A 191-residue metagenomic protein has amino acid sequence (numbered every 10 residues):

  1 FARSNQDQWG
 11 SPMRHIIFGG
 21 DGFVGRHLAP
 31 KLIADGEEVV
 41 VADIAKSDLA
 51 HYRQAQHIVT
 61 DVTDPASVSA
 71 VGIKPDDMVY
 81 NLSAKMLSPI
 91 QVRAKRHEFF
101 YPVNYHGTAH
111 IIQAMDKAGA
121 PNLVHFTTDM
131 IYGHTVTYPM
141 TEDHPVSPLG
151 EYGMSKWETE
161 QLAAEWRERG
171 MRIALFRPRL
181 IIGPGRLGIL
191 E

Functional and structural regions predicted by a protein language model:
H15-D35: N-terminal Rossmann NAD(P)H-binding glycine-rich loop of SDR-like oxidoreductase domains
F18, A42, L82-S83, L123-D129 (+2 more regions): SDR active-site strand-loop-helix element
E37-K46: Conserved glycine-rich Rossmann-like NAD(P)H-binding loop of the short-chain dehydrogenase/reductase
R53-P65: Rossmann-fold cofactor-recognition segment
V62-Y105, A114: NAD(P)H-binding glycine-rich loop region in Rossmannoid oxidoreductase-like domains and their noncatalytic homologs
H106-E151, A174: Conserved Rossmann-fold NAD(P)-dependent oxidoreductase catalytic core, especially the SDR/UDP-sugar
S155: Active-site helix of classical SDR
W166-E191: NAD(P)-dependent short-chain dehydrogenase/reductase
